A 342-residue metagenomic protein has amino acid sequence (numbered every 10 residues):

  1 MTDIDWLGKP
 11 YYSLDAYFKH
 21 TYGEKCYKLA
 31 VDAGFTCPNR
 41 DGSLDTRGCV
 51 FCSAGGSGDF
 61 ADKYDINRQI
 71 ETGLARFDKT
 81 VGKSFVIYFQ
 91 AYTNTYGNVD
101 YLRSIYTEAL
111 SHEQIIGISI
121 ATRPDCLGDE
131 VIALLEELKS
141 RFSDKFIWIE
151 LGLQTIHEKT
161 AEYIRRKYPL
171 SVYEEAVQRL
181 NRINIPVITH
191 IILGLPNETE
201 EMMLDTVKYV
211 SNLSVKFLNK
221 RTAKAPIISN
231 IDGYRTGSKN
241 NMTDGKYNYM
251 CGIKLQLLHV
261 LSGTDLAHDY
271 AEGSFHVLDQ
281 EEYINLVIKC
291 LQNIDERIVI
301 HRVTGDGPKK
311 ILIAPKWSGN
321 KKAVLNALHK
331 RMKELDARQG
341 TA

Functional and structural regions predicted by a protein language model:
M1-V86, G340: N-terminal [4Fe-4S]-dependent radical SAM core
T2-A16, K25, K216-G237, T243-G252 (+1 more regions): Auxiliary Fe-S-binding modules of radical SAM enzymes
Y27-V31, F85-I87, I118-I120, I147-L151 (+3 more regions): Hydrophobic faces of well-ordered beta-strands that scaffold small-molecule active sites in alpha/beta enzyme cores
G55-Q69, F77-V99, Q114-L127, K145-V172 (+1 more regions): Core AdoMet radical
G73-R76, L127-D144, E175, L204-N219 (+2 more regions): Short amphipathic alpha-helices and their capping/turn segments at secondary-structure boundaries
F77-D78, Y106-E113, L135-F146, Q178-R182: Acidic (Asp/Glu)-rich catalytic clusters
V99-T107, G128-K139, A161-I164, E201-M203: Distinct, well-ordered alpha-helical segments
G152, E158, I183-M202, T206 (+3 more regions): Conserved strand-turn element in the central/C-terminal portion of the radical SAM core barrel that lines
